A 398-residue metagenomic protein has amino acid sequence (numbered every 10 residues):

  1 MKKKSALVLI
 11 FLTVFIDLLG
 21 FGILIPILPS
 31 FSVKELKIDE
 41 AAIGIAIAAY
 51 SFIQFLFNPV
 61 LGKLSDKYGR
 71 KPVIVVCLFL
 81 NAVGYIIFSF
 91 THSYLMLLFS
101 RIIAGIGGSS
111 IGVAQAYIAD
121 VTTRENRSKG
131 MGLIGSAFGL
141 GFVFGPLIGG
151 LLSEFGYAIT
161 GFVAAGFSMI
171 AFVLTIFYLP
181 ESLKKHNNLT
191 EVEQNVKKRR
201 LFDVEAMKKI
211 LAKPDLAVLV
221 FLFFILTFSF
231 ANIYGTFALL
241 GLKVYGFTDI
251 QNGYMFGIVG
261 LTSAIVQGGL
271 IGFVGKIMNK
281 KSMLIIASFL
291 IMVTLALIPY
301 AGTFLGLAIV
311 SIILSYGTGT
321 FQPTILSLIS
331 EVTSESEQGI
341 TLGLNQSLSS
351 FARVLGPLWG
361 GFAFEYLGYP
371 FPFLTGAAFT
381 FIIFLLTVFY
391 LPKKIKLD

Functional and structural regions predicted by a protein language model:
K2, P180-V220: Juxtamembrane intracellular "pre-TM" segments in multi-pass secondary transporters
G22, S51-P59, S109, F142-V143 (+3 more regions): Residue-level signature of mid-helix packing/kink "hotspots" within the transmembrane helices of 12-pass Major
P26-E40, G235-Q251: Short amphipathic helix-loop junctions that connect adjacent transmembrane helices in Major Facilitator Superfamily/SLC
F55-L95: Conserved MFS/SLC helix-loop-helix module at the cytosolic interface between two early adjacent transmembrane helices
N58-G69, V266-N279, F364: Helix-to-loop junctions at the C-terminal end of transmembrane segments in multipass secondary transporters
S100-L140: Cytoplasmic helix-loop-helix junction between adjacent transmembrane helices in 12-TM secondary transporters
I134-F177: Helix-loop-helix hairpin linking two adjacent transmembrane segments in secondary transporters
N279-I325: C-terminal transmembrane helical hairpin of 12-TM major facilitator-type secondary transporters
